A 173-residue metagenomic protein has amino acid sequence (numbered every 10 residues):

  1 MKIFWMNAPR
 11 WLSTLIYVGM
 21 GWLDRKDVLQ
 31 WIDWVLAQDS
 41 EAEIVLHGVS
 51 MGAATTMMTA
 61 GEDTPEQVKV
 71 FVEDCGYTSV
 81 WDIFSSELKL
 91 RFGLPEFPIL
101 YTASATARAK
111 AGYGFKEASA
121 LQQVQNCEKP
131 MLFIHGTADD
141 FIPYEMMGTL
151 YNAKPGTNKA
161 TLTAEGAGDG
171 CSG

Functional and structural regions predicted by a protein language model:
P9-D39, E43: Catalytic nucleophile-loop/oxyanion-hole region of alpha/beta-hydrolase and closely related hydrolase-like folds
L46-G48, D74, I134: Short beta-strand immediately N-terminal to the catalytic nucleophile in serine-hydrolase-like folds
G48-G52, T56: Gly/Ala-rich beta-loop-alpha elbow adjacent to hydrolase catalytic centers
M58-G114: Hydrolase active-site cap/lid region
A120, K129, P143-N152: Short alpha-helix in the alpha/beta-hydrolase fold that links the catalytic acid
N126-E128, F133-H135, D139: Short beta-strand/loop motif that positions the catalytic acidic residue of the alpha/beta-hydrolase fold
T137-I142, D169-G170: Acidic catalytic loop of the alpha/beta-hydrolase fold
Y151-S172: Catalytic histidine neighborhood in serine/cysteine hydrolases with alpha/beta-hydrolase-type architecture
